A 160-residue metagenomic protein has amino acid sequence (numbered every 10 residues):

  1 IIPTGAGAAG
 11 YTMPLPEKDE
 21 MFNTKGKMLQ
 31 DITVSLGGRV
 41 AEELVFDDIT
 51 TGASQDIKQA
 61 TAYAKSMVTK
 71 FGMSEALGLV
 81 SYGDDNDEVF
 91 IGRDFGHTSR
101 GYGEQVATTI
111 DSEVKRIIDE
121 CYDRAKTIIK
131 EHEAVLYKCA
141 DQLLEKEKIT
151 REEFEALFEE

Functional and structural regions predicted by a protein language model:
I1-E160: Soluble catalytic regions of large protease machineries
